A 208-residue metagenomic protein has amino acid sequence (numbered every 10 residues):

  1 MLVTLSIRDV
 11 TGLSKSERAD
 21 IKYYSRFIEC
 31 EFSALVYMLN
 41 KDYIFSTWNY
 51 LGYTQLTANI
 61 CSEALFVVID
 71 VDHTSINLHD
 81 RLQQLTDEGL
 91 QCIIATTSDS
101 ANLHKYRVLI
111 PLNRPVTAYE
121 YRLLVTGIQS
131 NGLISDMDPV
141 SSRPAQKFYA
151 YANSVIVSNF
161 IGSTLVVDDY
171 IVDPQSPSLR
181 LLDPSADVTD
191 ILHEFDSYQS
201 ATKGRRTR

Functional and structural regions predicted by a protein language model:
M1-H104, P111-R122, Y198-A201: Signature for HUH/AEP ssDNA processing cores
T4-E17, T57-I76, L112-R208: DNA replication initiation modules
K105-R107, I128: Low-complexity, flexible helical/coil segments
